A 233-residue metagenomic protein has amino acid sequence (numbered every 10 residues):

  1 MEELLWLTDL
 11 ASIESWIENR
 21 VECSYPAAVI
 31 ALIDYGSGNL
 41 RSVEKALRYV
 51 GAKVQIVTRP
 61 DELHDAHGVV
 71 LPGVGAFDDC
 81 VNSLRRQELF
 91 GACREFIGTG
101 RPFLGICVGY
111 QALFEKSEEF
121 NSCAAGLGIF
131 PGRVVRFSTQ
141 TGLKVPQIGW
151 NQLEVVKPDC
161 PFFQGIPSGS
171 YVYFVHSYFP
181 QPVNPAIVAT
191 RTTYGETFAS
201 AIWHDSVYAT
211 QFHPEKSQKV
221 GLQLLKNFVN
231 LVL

Functional and structural regions predicted by a protein language model:
I30-V50, E215: N-terminal beta1-alpha1 ligand-phosphate binding loop
V54-D65: Short acidic low-complexity segments
G75-I148: Cysteine-nucleophile active-site neighborhood
E115-Y194: Pocket-forming structural segment of enzyme catalytic cores
S206, T210-L233: Acyltransferase
